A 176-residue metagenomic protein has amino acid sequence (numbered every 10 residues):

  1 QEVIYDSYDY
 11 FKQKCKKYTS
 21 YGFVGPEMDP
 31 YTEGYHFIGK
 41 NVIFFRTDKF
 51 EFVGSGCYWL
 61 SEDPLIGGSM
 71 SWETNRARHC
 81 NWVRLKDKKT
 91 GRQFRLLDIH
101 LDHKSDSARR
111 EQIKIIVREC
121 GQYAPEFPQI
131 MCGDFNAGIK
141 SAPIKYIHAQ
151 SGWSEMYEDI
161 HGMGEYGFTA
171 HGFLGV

Functional and structural regions predicted by a protein language model:
Q1-F11, F44, V83, Q93-I99 (+3 more regions): Active-site beta-strand/loop signature of hydrolases that rely on acidic residues for catalysis
E2-Q93: Structured beta-strand-rich core segments of catalytic domains in phosphoester-bond hydrolases
Y21-D48, P64-I66, W72-N75, E126-Q129 (+1 more regions): Active site of divalent-metal-dependent phosphoester/diester hydrolases
S55, L97, S107-E111: A short secondary-structure junction signal
L101-K104: Second-shell loop/turn segments in exported
S107-G121, G175: Alpha-helical scaffold elements lining the catalytic groove of polysaccharide deacetylases
